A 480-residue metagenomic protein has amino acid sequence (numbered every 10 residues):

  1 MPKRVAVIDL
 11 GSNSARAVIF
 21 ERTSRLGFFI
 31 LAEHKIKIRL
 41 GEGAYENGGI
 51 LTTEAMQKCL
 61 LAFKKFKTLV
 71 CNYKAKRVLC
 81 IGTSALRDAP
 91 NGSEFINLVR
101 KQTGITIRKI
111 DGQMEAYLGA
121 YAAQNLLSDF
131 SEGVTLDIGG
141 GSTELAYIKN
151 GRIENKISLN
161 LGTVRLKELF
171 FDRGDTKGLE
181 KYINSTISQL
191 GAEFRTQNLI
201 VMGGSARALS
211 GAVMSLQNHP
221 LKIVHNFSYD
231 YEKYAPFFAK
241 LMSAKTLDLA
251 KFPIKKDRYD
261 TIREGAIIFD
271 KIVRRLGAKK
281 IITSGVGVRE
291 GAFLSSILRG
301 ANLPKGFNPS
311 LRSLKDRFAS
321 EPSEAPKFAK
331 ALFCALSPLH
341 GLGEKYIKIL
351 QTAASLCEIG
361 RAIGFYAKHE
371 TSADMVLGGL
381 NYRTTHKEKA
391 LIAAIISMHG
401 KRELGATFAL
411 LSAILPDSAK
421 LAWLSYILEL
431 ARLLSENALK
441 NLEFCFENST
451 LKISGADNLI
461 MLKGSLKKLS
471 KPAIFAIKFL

Functional and structural regions predicted by a protein language model:
M1-A6, L10-A15, F20-G82, S93-T106: N-terminal glycine/serine-rich phosphate-binding loop of ATP-dependent small-molecule kinases, especially carbohydrate
M1-L31, A123, L127-K156, G204-A208: Gly/Thr-rich phosphate-binding beta-strand-loop-beta motif of the actin/hexokinase/Hsp70
K3, I19, G43-T68, L86-A89 (+5 more regions): Helical "lid/coupling" subdomains associated with nucleotide-phosphate turnover
A75, F130-S131, T196, A278: Short, high-confidence coil segments that cap the C-terminus of an alpha-helix and link into the following beta-strand
C80, K109, T283, I477-L480: A structural preference for short, hydrophobic beta-strand core positions in alpha/beta folds
A89-I96, K463: Short, surface-exposed alpha-helical segments at coil->helix boundaries
N458-I477: Short, non-transmembrane amphipathic alpha-helical segments
